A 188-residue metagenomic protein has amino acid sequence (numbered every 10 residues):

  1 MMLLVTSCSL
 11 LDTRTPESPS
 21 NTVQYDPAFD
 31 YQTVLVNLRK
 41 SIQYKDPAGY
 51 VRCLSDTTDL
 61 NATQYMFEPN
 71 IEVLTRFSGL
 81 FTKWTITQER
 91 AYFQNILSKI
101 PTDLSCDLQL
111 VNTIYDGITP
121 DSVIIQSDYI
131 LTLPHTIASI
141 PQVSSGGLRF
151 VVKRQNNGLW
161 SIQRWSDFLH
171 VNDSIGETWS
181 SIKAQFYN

Functional and structural regions predicted by a protein language model:
M1-C8: Sec-dependent bacterial lipoprotein signal peptides
C8-Y44, R52: Short, low-complexity N-terminal intrinsically disordered segments enriched in polar/charged residues
S9-N21, S122-I124, D128-N188: Short beta-strand edge/turn micro-motifs at domain boundaries
R14-T22, L35, T63-S78: Acidic/histidine-rich, surface-exposed loop or edge segments in extracytoplasmic proteins
D30-T33, N37, G49, W84 (+3 more regions): Extracytoplasmic/secreted proteins, especially bacterial periplasmic and envelope-associated proteins
Q43, S55-D59, Q94-T102: Sec-exported extracytoplasmic/periplasmic mature domains
K45-N70: Short, well-ordered alpha-helical segments enriched in acidic and aromatic residues
E72-P141: Surface-exposed, charged secondary-structure patches
